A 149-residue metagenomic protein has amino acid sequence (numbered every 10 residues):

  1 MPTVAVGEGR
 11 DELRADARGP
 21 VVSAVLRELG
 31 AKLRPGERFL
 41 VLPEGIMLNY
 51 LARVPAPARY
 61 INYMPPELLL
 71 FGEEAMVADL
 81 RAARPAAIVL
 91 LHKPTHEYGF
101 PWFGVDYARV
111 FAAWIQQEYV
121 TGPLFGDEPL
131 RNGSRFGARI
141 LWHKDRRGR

Functional and structural regions predicted by a protein language model:
M1-V4, D145: Compositionally biased, intrinsically disordered low-complexity segments enriched in polar/proline residues
T3-E67, M76-R81, P85-F100, D127-S134: Short periplasmic/luminal acceptor-recognition loop of GT-C membrane glycosyltransferases, typified by
S23, L70-E74, V105-R109: Structural motif corresponding to alpha-helix initiation and N-cap regions
A87-R149: Aromatic/acidic, Gly/Pro-rich catalytic loop(s) in extracytoplasmic/lumenal soluble domains of multi-pass membrane
